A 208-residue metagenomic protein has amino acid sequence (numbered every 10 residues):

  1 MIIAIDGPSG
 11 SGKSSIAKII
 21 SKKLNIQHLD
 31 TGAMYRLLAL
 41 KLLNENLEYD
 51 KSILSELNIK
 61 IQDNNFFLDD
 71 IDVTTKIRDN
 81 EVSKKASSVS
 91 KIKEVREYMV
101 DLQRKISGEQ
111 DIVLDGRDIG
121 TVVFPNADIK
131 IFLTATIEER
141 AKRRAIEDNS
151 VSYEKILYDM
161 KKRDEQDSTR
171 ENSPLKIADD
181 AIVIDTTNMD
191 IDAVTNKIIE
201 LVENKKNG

Functional and structural regions predicted by a protein language model:
I3-I5: Hydrophobic anchor at the beta1->P-loop junction of P-loop NTPases
P8: P-loop (Walker A) phosphate-binding loop of NTP-binding proteins
S11: ATP-binding Walker
S14: Walker A/P-loop
K23-N80: N-terminal phosphate/diphosphate-binding loop that engages ATP/GTP or pyrophosphate donors across diverse enzyme folds
N58-N64, Q103-Q110, R117, T121-V122 (+2 more regions): Small-molecule kinase domains that catalyze NTP-dependent phosphoryl transfer to phosphate-bearing small molecules
S83-A86, S90-D148: ATP-dependent NMP and nucleoside kinases share a basic, alpha-helical "lid"
